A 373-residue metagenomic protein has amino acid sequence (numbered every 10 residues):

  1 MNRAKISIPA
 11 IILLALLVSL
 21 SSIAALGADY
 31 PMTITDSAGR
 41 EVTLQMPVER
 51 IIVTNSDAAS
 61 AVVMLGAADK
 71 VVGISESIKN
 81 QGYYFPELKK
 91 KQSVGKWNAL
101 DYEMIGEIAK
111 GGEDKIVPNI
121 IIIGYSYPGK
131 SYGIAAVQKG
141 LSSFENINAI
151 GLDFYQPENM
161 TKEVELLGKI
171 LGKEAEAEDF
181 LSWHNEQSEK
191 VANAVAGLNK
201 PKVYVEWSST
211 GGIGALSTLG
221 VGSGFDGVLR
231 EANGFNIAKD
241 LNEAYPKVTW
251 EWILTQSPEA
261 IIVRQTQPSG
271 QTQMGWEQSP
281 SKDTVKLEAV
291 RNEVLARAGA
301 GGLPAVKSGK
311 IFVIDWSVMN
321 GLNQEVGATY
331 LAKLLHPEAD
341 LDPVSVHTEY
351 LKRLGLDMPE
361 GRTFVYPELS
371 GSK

Functional and structural regions predicted by a protein language model:
M1-I12: Bacterial N-terminal signal peptides that target proteins for export
S7, A15, S19-S60, E174-W207 (+1 more regions): Bacterial Sec-exported substrate-binding components of ABC uptake systems
S37-G39, K91-M104, L241-W250: Short helix-initiation/N-cap motifs at beta->coil->alpha
R50-Y132: A short, structured surface patch at a secondary-structure boundary
D57-S60, S77-N80, S126-S131, F154-N159 (+4 more regions): Solvent-exposed loop/turn segments at secondary-structure junctions within structured extracellular/periplasmic domains
S75, L219-A244, F312: His/Asp/Glu-enriched short active-site or ligand-binding loop at hydrolase and phosphoryl-transfer sites
N80-G82, Y125-Q138, I150-L166, L198-G224: Extracytoplasmic ligand-binding site segments that recognize negatively charged/polar headgroups
G151, Q156-K169, E178, Q271-K373: Structured C-terminal subdomain patch of bacterial secreted/periplasmic proteins
